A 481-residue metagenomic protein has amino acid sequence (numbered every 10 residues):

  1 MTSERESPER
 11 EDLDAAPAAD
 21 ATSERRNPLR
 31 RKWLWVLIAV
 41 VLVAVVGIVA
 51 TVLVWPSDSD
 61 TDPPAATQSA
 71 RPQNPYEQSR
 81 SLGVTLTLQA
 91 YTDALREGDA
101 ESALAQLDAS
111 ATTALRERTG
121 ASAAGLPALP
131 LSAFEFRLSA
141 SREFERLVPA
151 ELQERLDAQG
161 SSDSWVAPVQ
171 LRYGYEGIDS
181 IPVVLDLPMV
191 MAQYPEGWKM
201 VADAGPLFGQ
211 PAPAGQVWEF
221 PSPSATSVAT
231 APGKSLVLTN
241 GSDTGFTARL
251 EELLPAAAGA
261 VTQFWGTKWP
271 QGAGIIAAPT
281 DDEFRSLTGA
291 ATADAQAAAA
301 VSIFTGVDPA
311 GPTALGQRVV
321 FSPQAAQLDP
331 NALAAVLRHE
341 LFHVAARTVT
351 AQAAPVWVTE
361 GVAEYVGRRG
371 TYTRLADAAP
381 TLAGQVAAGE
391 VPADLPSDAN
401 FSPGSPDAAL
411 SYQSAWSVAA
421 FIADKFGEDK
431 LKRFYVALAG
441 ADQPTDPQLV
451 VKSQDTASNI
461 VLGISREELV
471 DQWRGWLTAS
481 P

Functional and structural regions predicted by a protein language model:
T2-R30, W35-A39, V43-D62, Q78 (+6 more regions): Beta/coil-rich, acidic/histidine-enriched accessory regions frequently appended to metallopeptidases
S3, E24-R26, W35, Y175-S224: Short beta-strand edge/turn micro-motifs at domain boundaries
A66-N74, T85-L88, A225-T247: Acidic/histidine-rich, surface-exposed loop or edge segments in extracytoplasmic proteins
Y76, T85, E101-G160: Short solvent-exposed beta->alpha transition segments
S79-G98, Q106: Short, aromatic-enriched amphipathic alpha-helices that serve as compact interaction elements
A150, S161-Y173: A short hydrophobic beta-strand element
P232-P355, V450-S453: Juxtacatalytic substrate-recognition/specificity segment
I303-A314, N331-A332, V336, T350-P481: Acidic/His/Gly-enriched intrinsically disordered linker/tail segments that often contain short helix/coil "MoRF-like"
